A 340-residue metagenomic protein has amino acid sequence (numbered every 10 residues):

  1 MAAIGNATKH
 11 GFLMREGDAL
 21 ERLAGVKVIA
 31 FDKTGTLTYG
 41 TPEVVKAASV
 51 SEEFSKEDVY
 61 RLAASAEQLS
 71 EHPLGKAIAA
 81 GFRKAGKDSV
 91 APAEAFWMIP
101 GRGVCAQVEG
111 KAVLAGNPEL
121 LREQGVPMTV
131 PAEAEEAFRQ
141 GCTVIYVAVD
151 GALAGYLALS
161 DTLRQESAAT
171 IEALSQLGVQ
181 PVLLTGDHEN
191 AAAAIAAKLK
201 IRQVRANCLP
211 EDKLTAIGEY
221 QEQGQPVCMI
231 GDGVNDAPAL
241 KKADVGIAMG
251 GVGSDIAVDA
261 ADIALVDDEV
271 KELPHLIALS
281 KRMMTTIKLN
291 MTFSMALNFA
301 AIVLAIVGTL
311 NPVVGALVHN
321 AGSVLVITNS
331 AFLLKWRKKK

Functional and structural regions predicted by a protein language model:
M1-A66, Y220-Q221, A239, W336: Conserved catalytic phosphorylation-site environment of P-type ATPases
M1-G5, E43-K46, A77-G81, A260 (+2 more regions): Re-entrant/interfacial helical elements at transmembrane boundaries that shape and gate the permeation pathway
M1-K33, L174, R205-A206, A278-K340: Hydrophobic alpha-helical transmembrane segments
G5-N6, K33, L37-K46, S70 (+7 more regions): Conserved cytosolic headpiece of P-type ATPases
A7, M14, V26, V108-G110 (+1 more regions): Conserved ATP-binding TGD loop and adjacent catalytic N/P-domain core of P-type ATPases
T36-L37, L153, V324: Hydrophobic "anchor" residues
R61-L69, A77-A85, L199: Stable alpha-helical structural segments in soluble proteins, enriched in small hydrophobic residues
L74, R83-A194, L209: Signature of the cytosolic headpiece of P-type E1-E2 ATPases
